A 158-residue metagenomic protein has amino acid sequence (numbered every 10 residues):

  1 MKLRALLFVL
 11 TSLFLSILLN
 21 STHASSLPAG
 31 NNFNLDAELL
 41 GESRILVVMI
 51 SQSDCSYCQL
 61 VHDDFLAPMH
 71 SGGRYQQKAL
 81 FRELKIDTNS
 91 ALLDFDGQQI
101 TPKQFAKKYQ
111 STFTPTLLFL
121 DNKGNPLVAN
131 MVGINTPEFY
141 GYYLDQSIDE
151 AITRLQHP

Functional and structural regions predicted by a protein language model:
F8-L18: Bacterial N-terminal signal peptides
T22-S26: Boundary at the C-terminal end of the N-terminal hydrophobic targeting segment
L27-I45: A short beta-strand-turn-helix
A29, R74-I100: Thiol-based oxidoreductase modules, predominantly thioredoxin-like and allied folds used for disulfide exchange
G41-C55: Short active-site neighborhood of thiol/selenol oxidoreductases, capturing the structured segment around
S43-I45, D63-K85: Conserved helix-turn-beta segment immediately C-terminal to the redox Cys motif in thioredoxin-like folds
D54-D63: Short, thiol/selenol-centered motifs that function as redox-active sites or metal-ligating centers
K107-T153: Non-catalytic, surface beta->alpha helical segment in thiol-disulfide oxidoreductase systems
